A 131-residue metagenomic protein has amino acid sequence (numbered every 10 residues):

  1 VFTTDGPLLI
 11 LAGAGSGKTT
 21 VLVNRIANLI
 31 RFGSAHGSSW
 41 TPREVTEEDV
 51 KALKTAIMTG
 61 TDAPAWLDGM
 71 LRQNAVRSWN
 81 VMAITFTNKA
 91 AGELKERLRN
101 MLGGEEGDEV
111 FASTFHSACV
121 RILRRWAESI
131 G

Functional and structural regions predicted by a protein language model:
V1-I130: P-loop NTPase Walker
